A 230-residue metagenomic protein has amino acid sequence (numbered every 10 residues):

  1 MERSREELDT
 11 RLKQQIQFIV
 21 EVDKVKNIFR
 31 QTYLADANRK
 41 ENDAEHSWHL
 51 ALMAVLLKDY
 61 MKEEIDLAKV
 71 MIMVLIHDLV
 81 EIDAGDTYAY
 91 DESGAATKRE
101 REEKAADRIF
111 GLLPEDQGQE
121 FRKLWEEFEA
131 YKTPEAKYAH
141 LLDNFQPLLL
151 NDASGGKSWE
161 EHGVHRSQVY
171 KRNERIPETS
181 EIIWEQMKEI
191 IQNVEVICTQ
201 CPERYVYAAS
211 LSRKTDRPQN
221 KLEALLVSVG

Functional and structural regions predicted by a protein language model:
M1-G230: Alpha-helical, largely C-terminal catalytic domains that coordinate divalent metal ions via clustered Asp/Glu/His
